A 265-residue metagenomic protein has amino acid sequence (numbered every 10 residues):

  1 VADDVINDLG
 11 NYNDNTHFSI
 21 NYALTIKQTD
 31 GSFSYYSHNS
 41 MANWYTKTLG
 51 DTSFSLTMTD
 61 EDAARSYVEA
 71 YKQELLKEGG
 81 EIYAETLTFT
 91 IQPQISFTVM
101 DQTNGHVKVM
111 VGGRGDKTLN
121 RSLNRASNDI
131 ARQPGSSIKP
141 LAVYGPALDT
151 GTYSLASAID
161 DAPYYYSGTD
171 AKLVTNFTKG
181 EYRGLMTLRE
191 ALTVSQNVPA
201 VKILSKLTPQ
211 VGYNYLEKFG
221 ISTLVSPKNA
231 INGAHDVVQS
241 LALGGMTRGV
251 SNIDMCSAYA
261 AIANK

Functional and structural regions predicted by a protein language model:
V1-A23, K27-S32, Y36-T86: Conserved, well-ordered alpha-helix/loop/beta-strand core segments that scaffold catalytic motifs
A2, N104-G105, R132-I159, A191 (+1 more regions): Active-site SXXK
S19-T29, L87-L119: A short, well-structured edge-of-sheet supersecondary motif
I82-A84, Q92-I95, H106-V107, S137-I138 (+6 more regions): Extracytoplasmic
T90-S96, T118-L141, L155-I159, S240 (+1 more regions): Short active-site loop at a secondary-structure junction that contains or immediately precedes the catalytic residue(s)
T152-G212, V238, N264: Conserved catalytic neighborhood of penicillin-recognizing serine enzymes
L207-V225: Short, charged, amphipathic alpha-helices and their helix-cap/turn boundaries
T223-K265: Active-site-proximal helix/loop microenvironment of the serine DD-peptidase/beta-lactamase transpeptidase fold
